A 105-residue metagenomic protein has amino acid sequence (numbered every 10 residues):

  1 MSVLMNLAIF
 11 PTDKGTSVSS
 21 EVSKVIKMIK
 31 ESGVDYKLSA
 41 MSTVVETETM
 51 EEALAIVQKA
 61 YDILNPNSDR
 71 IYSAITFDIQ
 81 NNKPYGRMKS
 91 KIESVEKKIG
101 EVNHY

Functional and structural regions predicted by a protein language model:
M1-Y105: Charge-rich, low-complexity N-terminal segments
